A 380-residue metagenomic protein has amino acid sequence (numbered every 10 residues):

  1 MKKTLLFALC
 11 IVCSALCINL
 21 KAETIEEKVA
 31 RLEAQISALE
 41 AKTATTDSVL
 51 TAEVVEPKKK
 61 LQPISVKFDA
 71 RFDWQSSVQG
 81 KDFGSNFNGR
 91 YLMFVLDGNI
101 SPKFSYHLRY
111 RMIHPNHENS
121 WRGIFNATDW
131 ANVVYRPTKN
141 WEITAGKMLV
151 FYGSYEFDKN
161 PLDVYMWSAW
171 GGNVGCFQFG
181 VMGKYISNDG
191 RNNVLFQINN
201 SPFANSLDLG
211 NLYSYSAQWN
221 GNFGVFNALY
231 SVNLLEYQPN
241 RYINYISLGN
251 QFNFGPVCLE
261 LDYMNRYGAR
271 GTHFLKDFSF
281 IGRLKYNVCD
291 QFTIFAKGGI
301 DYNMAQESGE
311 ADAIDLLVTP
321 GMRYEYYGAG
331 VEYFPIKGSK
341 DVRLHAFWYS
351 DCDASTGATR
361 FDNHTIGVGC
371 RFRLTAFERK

Functional and structural regions predicted by a protein language model:
M1-I25: Bacterial Sec-dependent N-terminal signal peptides
K2-K3, K28, K42, K147: A general lysine-centric signal
L20-R71, T365, G369, R379-K380: N-terminal periplasmic/intermembrane-space "pro-region" immediately following the signal or transit peptide
A22, D158-P161, A311: Short, glycine/charged-enriched secondary-structure capping and boundary segments
E26-E27, R71-G84, S120-W121, V134-R136 (+1 more regions): Outer-membrane beta-barrel pore domains
P57-S77, K81-F203, N211, N220-N227: Outer membrane beta-barrel
D208-G210, R241: Short, solvent-exposed loop/turn segments at conserved positions within beta-propeller repeat blades
S214: Conserved adenosyl
